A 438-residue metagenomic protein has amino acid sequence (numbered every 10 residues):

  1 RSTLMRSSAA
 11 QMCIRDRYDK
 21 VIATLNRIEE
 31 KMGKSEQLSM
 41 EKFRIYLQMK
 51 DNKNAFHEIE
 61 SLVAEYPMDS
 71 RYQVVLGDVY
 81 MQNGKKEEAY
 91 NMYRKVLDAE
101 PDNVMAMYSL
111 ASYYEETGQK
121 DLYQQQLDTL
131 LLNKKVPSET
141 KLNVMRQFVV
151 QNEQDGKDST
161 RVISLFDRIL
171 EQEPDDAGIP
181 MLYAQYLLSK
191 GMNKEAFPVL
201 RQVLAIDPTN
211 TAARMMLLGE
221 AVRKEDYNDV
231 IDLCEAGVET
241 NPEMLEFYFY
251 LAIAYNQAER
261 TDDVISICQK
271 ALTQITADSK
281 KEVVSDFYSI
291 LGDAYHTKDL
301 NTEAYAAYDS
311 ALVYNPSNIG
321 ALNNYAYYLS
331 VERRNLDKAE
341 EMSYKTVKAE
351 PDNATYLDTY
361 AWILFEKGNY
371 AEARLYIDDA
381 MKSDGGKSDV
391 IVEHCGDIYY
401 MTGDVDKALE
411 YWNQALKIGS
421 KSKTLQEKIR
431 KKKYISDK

Functional and structural regions predicted by a protein language model:
S2-I14: Single conserved hydrophobic/aromatic residue that forms the stacking wall/gate of nucleotide- or nucleobase-binding
Q11, R44, D78, S112 (+7 more regions): Residue-level recognition of tetratricopeptide repeat
L47, M81, E115, L188 (+7 more regions): Position-specific recognition of the canonical hydrophobic site in helix A of tetratricopeptide repeat
L132-N152, D175-G178, S285-I290, I319-Y327: Amphipathic alpha-helical repeat scaffolds of TPR domains
